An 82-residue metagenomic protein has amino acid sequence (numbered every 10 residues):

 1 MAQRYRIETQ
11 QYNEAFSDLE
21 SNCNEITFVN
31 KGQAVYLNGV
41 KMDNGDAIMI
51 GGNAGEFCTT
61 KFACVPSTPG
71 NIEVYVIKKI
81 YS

Functional and structural regions predicted by a protein language model:
M1, V40-N44, P69: Exposed regions on extracellular, virion, or secretory-pathway luminal proteins
M1, Y81-S82: Short intrinsically disordered terminal tails
A2, S17-D18, M49-A54: Catalytic phosphate/metal-binding cores of nucleic-acid and nucleotide-processing enzymes, i.e., regions that mediate
R4-S21: Surface-exposed ligand/attachment interfaces on beta-rich extracellular proteins
Q10-Y12, V40-N53: Tight coil/turn sites that cap or link beta-strands
N22-I26, E56-I72: Noncatalytic modules at the cell exterior or secretory-pathway interfaces, chiefly beta-strand-rich lectin/adhesion
V29-N44: Short, surface-exposed beta-strand/strand-loop-strand elements in extracellular ectodomains
V35, P69-K79: Edge beta-strands of jelly-roll/beta-sandwich modules across compartments, strongly enriched in secreted/luminal
